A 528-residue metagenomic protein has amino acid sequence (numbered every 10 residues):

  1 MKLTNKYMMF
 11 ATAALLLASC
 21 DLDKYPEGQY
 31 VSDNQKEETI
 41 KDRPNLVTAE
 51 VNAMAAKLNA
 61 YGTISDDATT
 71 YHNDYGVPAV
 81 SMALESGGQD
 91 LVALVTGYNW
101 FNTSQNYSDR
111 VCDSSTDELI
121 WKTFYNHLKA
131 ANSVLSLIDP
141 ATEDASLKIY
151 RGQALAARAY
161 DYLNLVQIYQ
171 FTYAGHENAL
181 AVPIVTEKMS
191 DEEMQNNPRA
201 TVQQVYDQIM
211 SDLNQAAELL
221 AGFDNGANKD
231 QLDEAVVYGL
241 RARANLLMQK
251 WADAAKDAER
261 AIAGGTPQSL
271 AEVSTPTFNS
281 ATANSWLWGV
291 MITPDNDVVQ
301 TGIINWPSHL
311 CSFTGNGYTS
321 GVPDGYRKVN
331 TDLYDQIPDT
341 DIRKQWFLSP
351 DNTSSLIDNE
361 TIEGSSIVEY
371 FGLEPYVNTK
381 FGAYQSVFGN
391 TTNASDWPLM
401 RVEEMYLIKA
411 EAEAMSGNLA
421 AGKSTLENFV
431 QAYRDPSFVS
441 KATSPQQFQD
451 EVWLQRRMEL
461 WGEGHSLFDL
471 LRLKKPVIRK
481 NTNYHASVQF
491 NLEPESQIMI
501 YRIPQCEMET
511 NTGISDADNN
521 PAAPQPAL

Functional and structural regions predicted by a protein language model:
M1-A18: Sec-dependent bacterial lipoprotein signal peptides
C20-A79, D324, L333-D339, W346 (+2 more regions): Membrane-proximal, proline-rich intrinsically disordered regions
V31-K41, T70-A79, Y169-N178, V182 (+2 more regions): Short, surface-exposed recognition loops and adjoining beta-strand edges that mediate ligand/DNA contacts, enriched
A93-Y169, A200, A217-N225, T392-W397 (+1 more regions): Conserved, well-structured interaction surfaces
Q249, A255-V402, P436-S437, P445 (+9 more regions): Hydrophobic-face positions in mid-chain alpha helices that act as interaction patches
